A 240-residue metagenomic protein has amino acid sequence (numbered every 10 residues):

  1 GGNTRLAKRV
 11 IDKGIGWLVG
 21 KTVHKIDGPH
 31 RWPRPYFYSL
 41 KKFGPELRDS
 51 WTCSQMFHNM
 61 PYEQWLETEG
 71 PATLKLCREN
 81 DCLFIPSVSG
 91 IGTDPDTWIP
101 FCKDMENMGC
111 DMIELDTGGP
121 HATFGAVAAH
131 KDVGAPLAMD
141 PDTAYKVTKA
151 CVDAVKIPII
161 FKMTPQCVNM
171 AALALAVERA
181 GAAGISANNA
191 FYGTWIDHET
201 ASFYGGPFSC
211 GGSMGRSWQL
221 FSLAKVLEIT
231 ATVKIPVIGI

Functional and structural regions predicted by a protein language model:
G1, L18-K21, F84-V88, I113-L115 (+3 more regions): Hydrophobic faces of well-ordered beta-strands that scaffold small-molecule active sites in alpha/beta enzyme cores
G1-F84, S89-D94: N-terminal capping/small domains of soluble enzymes
N3-V10, D96-N107, C167-A180, A231-T232: Catalytic cores of alpha/beta
G14-G16, R78-F84, G109-D111, V155-I159 (+2 more regions): Short, well-ordered coil/turn segments that N-cap beta-strands
G16-I26, S39-P45, C110-P120, A183-A190: Non-cysteine beta-strand/loop elements that form the S-adenosyl-L-methionine
L40-E46, Y62-E79, A135-M163, G205-V237: Alpha-helix-loop-beta-strand connector modules within alpha/beta enzyme cores
W51, T117-D142, L173-I235: Glycine/Thr-rich beta-alpha phosphate-binding loop at enzyme active sites
K103-V155, M163-T164: Metal-dependent enolase-superfamily TIM-barrel catalytic cores that perform enediolate-based chemistry
